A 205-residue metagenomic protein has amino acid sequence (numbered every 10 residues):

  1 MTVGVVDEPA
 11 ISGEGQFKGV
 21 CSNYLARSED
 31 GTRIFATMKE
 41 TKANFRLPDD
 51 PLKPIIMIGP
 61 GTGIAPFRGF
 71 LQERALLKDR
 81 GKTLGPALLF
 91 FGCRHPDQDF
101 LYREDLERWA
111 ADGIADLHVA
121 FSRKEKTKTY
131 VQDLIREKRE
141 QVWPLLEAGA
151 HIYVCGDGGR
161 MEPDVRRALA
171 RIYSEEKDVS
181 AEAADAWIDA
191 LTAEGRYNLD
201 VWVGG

Functional and structural regions predicted by a protein language model:
M1, V5-F45, A75-K78, K82-G205: Reductase modules of NAD(P)H-dependent flavoproteins
D50-L76: Active-site beta-strand/loop microenvironment that shapes enzyme catalytic pockets
